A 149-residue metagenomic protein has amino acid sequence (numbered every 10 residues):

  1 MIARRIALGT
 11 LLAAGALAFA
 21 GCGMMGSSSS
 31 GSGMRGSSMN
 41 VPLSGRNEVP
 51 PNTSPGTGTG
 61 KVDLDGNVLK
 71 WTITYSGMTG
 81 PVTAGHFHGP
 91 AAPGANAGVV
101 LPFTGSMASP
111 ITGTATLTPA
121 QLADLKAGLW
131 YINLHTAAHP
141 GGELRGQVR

Functional and structural regions predicted by a protein language model:
I2-G85, G89-R149: Metal-centered catalytic cores of metalloenzymes
